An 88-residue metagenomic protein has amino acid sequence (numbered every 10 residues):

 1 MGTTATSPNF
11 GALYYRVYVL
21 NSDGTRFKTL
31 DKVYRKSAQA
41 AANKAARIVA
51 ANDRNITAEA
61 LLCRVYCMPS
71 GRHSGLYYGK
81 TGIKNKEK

Functional and structural regions predicted by a protein language model:
M1-F10, I83-K88: Short intrinsically disordered terminal tails
M1-T3, S22, R26, D53-R54 (+1 more regions): Low-complexity intrinsically disordered segments
T6-K28: Short aromatic-glycine-(Arg/Gly/Cys) micro-motifs in beta-strand/loop hairpins
Y15-V19, A41, A45, V65: Hydrophobic beta-strand residues in large extracellular and virion-surface proteins
T25-D31, H73-L76: Surface-exposed loop/edge segments in extracytoplasmic proteins
Y34-A58: A short, charged, amphipathic alpha-helix used as a generic interaction element across diverse proteins
V49-K88: Short, mixed-charge low-complexity intrinsically disordered segments
